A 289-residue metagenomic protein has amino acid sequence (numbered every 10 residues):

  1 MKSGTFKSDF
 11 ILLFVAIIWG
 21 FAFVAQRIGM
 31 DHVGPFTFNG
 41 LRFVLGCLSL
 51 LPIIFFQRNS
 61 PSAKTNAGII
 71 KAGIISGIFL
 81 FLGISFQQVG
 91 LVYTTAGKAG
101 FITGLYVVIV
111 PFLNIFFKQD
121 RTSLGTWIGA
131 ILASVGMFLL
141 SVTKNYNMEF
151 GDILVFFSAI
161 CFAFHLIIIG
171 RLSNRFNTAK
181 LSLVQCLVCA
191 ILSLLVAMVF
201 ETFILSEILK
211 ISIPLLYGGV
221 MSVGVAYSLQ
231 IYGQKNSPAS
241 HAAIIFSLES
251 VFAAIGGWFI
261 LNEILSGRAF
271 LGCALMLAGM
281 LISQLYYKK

Functional and structural regions predicted by a protein language model:
M1-T37, I78, F86, K144-R171 (+1 more regions): Glycine-/small-residue-enriched transmembrane alpha-helix faces in small-molecule transporters and effluxers
G20, V24, L51, G77 (+9 more regions): Hydrophobic/small/kink-forming positions within alpha-helical transmembrane segments of polytopic membrane proteins
A22-F23, L51-T103, L139, G219-S237: Specific transmembrane alpha-helical segments of multi-pass solute transporters/efflux pumps, especially DMT/EamA
T37-L48, Q88-Q119, L124, S158 (+1 more regions): Specific alpha-helical transmembrane segments that line the substrate/conduction pathway and gating interfaces
N39-L41, A99-L105, I169-I191, V223-F259: Helix-helix packing/entry segments at the starts of transmembrane helices
F43, L51, F55, I211-I213 (+1 more regions): C-terminal-most transmembrane helix of multi-pass membrane proteins
G46-L50, V110-F112, F116, N147-E201 (+1 more regions): Transmembrane alpha-helical segments that form core, pore/gating elements of small-molecule transporters/exporters
L50, T122-V142, I160-F162, I191-S193 (+1 more regions): Hydrophobic transmembrane alpha-helices of multi-pass small-molecule transport proteins
